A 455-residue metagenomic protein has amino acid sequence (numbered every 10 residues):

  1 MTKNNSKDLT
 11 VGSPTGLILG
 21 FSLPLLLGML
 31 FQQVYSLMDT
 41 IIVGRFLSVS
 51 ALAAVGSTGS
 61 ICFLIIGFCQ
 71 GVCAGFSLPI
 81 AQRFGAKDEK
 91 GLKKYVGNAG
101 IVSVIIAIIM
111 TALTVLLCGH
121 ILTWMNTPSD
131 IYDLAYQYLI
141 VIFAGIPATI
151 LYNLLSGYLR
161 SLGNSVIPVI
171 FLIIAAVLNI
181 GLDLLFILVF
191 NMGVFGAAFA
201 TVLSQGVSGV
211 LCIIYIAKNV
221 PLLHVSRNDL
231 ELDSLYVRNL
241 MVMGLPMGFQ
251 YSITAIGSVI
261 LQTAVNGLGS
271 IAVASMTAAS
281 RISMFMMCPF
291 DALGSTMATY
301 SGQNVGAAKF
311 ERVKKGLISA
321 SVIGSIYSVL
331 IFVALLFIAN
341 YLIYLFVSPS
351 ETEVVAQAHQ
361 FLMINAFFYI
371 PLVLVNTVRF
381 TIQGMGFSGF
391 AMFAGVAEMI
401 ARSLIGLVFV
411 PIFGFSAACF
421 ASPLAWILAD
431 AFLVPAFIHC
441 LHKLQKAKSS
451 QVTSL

Functional and structural regions predicted by a protein language model:
M1-S22, I80-G145, V189-L245, S301-F368 (+1 more regions): Short alpha-helical transmembrane segments in multi-pass integral membrane proteins
L9-F46, S60-G75, P79, V104-T111 (+4 more regions): N-terminal transmembrane alpha-helices
G20, V43-F63, S129-L134, V194-F195 (+5 more regions): Interfacial/gating helices of multi-pass transporter permease domains
G20-D39, V141, A175, S204-S208 (+3 more regions): Transmembrane helical elements of multi-pass membrane transporters/channels
L30, V34-L52, L122-S129, L185-M192 (+7 more regions): Helix-terminus/linker motif at the lipid-water interface of multi-pass membrane proteins
L52-A112, T149-P168, S275-A339, L372-G386 (+1 more regions): Small-residue-rich hydrophobic transmembrane alpha-helices
L64-G67, N179-D183, G209-I213, F285-C288 (+3 more regions): Hydrophobic transmembrane alpha-helices of multi-pass small-molecule transporters
C73, V141-R160, P168-A176, A197-C212 (+4 more regions): Short runs within selected transmembrane alpha-helices of multi-pass transporters and secretion channels
